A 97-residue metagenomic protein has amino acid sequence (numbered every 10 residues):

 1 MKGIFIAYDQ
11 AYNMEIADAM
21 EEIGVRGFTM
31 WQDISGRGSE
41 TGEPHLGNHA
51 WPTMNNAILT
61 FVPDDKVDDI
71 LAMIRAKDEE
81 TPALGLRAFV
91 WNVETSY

Functional and structural regions predicted by a protein language model:
M1-Y97: Positively charged, small/polar-rich N-terminal and surface patches that mediate targeting and assembly and bind
